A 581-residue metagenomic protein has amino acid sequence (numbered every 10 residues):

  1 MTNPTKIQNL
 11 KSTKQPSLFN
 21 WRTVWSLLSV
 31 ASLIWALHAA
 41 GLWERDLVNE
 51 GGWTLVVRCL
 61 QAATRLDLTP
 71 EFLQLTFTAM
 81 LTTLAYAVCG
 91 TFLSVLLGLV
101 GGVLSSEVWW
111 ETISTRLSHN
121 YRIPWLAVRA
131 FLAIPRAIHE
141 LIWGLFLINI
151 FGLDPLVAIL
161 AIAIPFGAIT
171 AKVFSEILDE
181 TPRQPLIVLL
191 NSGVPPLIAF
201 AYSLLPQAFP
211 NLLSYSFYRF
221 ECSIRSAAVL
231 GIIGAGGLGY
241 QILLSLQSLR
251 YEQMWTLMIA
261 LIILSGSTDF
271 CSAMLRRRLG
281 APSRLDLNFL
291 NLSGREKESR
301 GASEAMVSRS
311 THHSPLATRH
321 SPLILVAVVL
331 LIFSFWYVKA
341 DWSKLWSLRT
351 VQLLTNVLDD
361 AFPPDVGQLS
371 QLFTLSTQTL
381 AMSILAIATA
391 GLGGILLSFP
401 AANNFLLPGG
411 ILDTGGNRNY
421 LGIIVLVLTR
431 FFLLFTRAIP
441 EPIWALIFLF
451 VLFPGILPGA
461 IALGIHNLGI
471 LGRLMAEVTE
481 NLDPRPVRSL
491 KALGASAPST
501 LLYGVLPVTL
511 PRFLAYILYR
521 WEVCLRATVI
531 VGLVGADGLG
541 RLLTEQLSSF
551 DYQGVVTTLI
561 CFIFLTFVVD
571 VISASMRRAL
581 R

Functional and structural regions predicted by a protein language model:
M1-F92, L96-V100, L104-P124, S272-L396 (+1 more regions): N-terminal, non-cleaved signal-anchor transmembrane helix
L73, F77, L81, N120-A127 (+15 more regions): Alpha-helical membrane-protein architecture signal
F77-A85, V128-P135, H139, F217 (+8 more regions): Alpha-helical membrane-interface segments at transmembrane helix boundaries
A87, T91-L99, V103, E107 (+22 more regions): Hydrophobic positions within alpha-helical transmembrane segments of bacterial inner-membrane proteins
Y121-A163, N417-A462: Generic hydrophobic transmembrane alpha-helix motif, especially the helices
R129, P165-A168, I262-D269, R430 (+2 more regions): Alpha-helical transmembrane segments of multi-pass membrane proteins
N149, I224-A260, G280, F450 (+2 more regions): Glycine-rich helix-loop "coupling/hinge" segments at transmembrane-helix boundaries in multipass transporters
N149, L153-R219, S226, F270 (+4 more regions): Membrane-cytosol interface at the C-terminal ends of specific transmembrane alpha-helices in multi-pass membrane
